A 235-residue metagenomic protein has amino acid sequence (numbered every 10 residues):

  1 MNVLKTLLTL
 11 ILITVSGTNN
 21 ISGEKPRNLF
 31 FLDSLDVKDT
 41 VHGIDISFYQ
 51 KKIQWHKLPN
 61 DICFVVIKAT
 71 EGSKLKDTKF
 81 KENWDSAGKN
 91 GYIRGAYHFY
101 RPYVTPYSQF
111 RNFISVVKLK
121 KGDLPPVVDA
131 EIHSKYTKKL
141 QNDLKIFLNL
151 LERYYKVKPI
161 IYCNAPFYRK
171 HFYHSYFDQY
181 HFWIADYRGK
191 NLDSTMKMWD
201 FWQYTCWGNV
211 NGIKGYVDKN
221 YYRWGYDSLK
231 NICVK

Functional and structural regions predicted by a protein language model:
M1-E24: Bacterial Sec-dependent N-terminal signal peptides
I21-G72: Boundary/entry segment of secreted carbohydrate-active catalytic domains
P26-G43, W55, Y173, F177-K235: Functionally critical loop-and-helix segments that line ligand-binding/catalytic clefts of soluble enzyme domains
G43-D45, C63-K68, I93-H98, L124-A130 (+3 more regions): Structural recognition of the beta-strand scaffold that forms the well-ordered cores of secreted hydrolase catalytic
I44-Q54, T70-F80, F99-S108, H133-K138 (+1 more regions): Acidic-and-aromatic substrate-binding clefts and catalytic sites of carbohydrate-active enzymes
I53-D61, F80-Y92, F113-G122: Acidic (Asp/Glu)-rich catalytic clusters
K79-E82, N112, L140-K145: Charged helix-capping and loop-helix junction motifs
L124-T195: Catalytic domains of cell-wall/extracellular-matrix polysaccharide-remodeling enzymes, centered on de-N-acetylation
